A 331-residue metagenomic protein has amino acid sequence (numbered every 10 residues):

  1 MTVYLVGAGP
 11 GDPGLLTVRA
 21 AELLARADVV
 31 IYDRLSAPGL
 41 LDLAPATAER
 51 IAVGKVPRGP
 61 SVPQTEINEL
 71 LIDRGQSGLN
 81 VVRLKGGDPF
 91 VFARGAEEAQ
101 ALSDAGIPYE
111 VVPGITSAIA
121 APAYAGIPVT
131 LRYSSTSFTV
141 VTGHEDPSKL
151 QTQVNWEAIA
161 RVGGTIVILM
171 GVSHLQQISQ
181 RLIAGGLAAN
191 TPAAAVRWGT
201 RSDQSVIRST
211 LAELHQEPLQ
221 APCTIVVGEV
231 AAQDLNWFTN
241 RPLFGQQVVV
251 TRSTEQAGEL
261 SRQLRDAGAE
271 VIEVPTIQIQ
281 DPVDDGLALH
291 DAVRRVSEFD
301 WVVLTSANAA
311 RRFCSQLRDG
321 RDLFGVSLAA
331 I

Functional and structural regions predicted by a protein language model:
M1, D12, G86-V162, S205-R208: Class I SAM-dependent methyltransferase SAM-binding "motif I" and its flanking Rossmann-like core
M1-P13, V18-A120, V283, H290 (+2 more regions): Class I S-adenosyl-L-methionine
T2-L5, E66, Q76-V81, S135-S137 (+2 more regions): A contiguous loop/helix-start segment that scaffolds small-molecule binding in enzyme catalytic cores
P10, L35-A37, V53-S61, I115-S117 (+5 more regions): Short, acidic/turn-prone active-site loops that include or flank metal/cofactor- and phosphate-binding residues
G11, P63, R201-I331: Signature of uroporphyrinogen-III synthase
A44, A125, L182, G186 (+1 more regions): Active-site catalytic pocket residues across diverse enzymes, especially alpha/beta-hydrolases
E49, P108-E110, T139, P192 (+1 more regions): Conserved beta-strand segments of alpha/beta enzyme cores
L79, G106-I107, L187, A267-V271: Short phosphate-binding/catalytic loops that engage adenosine nucleotides
